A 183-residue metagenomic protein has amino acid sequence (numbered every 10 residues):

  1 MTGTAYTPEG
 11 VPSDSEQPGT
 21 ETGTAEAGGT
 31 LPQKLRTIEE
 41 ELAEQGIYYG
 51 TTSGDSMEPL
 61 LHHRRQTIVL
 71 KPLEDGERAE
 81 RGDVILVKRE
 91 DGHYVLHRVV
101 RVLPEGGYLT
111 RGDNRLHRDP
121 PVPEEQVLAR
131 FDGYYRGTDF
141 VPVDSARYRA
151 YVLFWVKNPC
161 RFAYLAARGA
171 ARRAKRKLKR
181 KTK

Functional and structural regions predicted by a protein language model:
G3-Y6, G23, G29-L116: Feature for secretory/organellar precursors and membrane-associated catalytic proteins
A5-I47, S53, R149-K183: Mixed-charge, low-complexity intrinsically disordered regions
K71, A79, K88-R89, H93-K181: Acidic/glycine-rich C-terminal interaction modules and beta/coil loop segments that lie outside canonical DNA-binding
